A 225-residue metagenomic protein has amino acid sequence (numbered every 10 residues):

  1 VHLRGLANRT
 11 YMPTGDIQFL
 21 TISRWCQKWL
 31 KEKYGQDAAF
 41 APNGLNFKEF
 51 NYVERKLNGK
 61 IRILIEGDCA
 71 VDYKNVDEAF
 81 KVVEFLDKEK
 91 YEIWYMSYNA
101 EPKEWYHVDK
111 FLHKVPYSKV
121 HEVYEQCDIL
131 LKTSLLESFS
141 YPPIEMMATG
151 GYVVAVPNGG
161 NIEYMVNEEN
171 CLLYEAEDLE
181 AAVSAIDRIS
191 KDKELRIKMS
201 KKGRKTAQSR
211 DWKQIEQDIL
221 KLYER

Functional and structural regions predicted by a protein language model:
G15-N51: Donor nucleotide-sugar binding/catalytic pocket of nucleotide-sugar-dependent glycosyltransferases
L45-E49, K56-W105: Conserved catalytic-core segment of nucleotide-activated headgroup transferases in glycan assembly
N99, D109-Y124, E177: Conserved active-site histidine-acidic residue motif and adjacent donor-binding/catalytic loop of glycosyltransferases
E122-C127, I219: Short alpha-helical donor nucleotide-sugar binding micro-motif in glycosyltransferases
L135: Aromatic "clamp/platform" in nucleotide-sugar-dependent glycosyltransferases that forms part of the donor/acceptor
Y152-A155: Short hydrophobic beta-strand element within catalytic cores of glycosyltransferases and related nucleotide-activated
N167-E168, L172-D178, R188-K193: Conserved acidic donor-binding segment of nucleotide-sugar-dependent glycosyltransferases
A181, R188, L195-S209, D218-K221: A short, well-ordered alpha-helix in the C-terminal region of glycosyltransferases
